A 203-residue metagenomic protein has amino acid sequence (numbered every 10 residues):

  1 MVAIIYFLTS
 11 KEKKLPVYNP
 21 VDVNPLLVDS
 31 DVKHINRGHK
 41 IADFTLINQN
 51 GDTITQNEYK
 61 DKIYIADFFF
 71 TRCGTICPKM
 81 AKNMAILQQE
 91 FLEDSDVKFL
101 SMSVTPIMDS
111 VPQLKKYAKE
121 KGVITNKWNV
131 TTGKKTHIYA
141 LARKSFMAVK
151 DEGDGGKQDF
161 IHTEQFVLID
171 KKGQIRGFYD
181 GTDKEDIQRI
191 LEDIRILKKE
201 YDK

Functional and structural regions predicted by a protein language model:
M1-I41, K203: N-terminal targeting signals for export/organelle localization
H39-I41, I63, I161-T163: Short, small/polar residue-rich loop motifs at catalytic or cofactor-binding pockets
T45-L46, L168: Hydrophobic beta-strand positions
I54-M84, F99-L100: Short active-site neighborhood of thiol/selenol oxidoreductases, capturing the structured segment around
A81-L141: Structural microenvironment flanking redox-active thiols in thiol-disulfide oxidoreductases
K127-W128, Y139, R143-D151, F160-V167: Structural micro-motif
E152-K203: Thiol-/selenol-based redox modules, centered on thioredoxin-like and closely related oxidoreductase domains
